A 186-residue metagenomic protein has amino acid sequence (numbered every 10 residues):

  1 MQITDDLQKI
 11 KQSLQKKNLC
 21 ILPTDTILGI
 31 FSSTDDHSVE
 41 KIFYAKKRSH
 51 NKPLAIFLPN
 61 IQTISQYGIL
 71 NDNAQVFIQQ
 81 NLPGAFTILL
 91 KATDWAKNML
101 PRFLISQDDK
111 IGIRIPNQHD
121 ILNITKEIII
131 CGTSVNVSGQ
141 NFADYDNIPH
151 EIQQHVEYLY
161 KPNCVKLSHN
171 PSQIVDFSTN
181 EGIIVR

Functional and structural regions predicted by a protein language model:
M1-R186: Active-site-adjacent structural elements in enzyme catalytic cores
